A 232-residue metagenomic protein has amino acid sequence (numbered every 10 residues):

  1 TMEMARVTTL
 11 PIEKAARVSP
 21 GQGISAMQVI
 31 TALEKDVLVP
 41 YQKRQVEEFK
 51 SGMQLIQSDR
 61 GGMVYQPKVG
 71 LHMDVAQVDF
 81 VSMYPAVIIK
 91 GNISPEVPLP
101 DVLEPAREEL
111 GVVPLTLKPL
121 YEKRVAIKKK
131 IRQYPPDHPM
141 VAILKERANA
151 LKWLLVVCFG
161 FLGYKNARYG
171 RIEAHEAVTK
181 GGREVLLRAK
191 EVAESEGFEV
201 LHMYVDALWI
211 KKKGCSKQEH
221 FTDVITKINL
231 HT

Functional and structural regions predicted by a protein language model:
T1-S82, A86, V141-E184, R188-V192 (+2 more regions): Common nucleic-acid-contacting/processivity interface regions adjacent to the catalytic cores of nucleic-acid enzymes
F80-M83, I89-T232: Conserved catalytic core of nucleic-acid polymerases
